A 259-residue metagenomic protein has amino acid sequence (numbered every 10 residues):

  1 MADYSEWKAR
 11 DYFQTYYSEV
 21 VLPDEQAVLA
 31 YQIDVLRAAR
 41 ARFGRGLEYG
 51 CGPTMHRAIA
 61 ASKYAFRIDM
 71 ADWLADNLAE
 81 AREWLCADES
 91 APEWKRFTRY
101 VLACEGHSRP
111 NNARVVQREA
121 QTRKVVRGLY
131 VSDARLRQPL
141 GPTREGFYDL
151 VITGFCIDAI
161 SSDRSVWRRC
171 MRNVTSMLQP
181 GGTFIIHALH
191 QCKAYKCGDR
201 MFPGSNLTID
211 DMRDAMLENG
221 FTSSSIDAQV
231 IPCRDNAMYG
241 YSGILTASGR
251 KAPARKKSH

Functional and structural regions predicted by a protein language model:
M1-F43, H56: Class I SAM-dependent methyltransferase Rossmann-like catalytic core, especially the SAM/SAH-binding loop
A41-T54, R67-D72: Conserved class I S-adenosyl-L-methionine
C86-L140: S-adenosyl-L-methionine
N112-R118, P203-G220: Short alpha-helix
R137-V151: A short acidic, Gly/Pro-enriched loop at the edge of an enzyme's catalytic core that lines a small-molecule cofactor
R144-E145, S165-P180: A short glycine-rich, Lys/Arg-flanked "PGG" loop and its adjoining helix->strand segment in the class I
S162, C192-M212, A237: Acceptor-substrate binding/catalytic loop of class I
N219-S225, Q229-H259: Core SAM-dependent methyltransferase catalytic element
